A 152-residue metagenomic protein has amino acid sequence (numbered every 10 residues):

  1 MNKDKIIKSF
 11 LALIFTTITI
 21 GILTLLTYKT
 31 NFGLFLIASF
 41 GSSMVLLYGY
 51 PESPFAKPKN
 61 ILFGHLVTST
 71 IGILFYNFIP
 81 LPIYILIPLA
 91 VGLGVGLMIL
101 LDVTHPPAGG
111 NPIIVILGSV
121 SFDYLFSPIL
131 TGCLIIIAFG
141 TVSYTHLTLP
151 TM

Functional and structural regions predicted by a protein language model:
M1-L13: N-terminal membrane topogenic signal
F15-T19, L23, G41, V45 (+11 more regions): Alpha-helical transmembrane segments in multi-pass membrane proteins
I22-F32, E52-S53: Short, hydrophobic transmembrane alpha-helix segments
T30-F40, I83-L89: Structural signature of hydrophobic alpha-helical transmembrane segments
M44-P54, M98-L101: C-terminal ends of transmembrane helices
Y48-G49, I113-Y124: Interfacial segments of multi-pass membrane proteins
K59-V67, N111: Cytoplasmic-side transmembrane-helix entry/capping segments in multi-pass membrane proteins
T145-T151: Conserved small/polar residues in nucleotide/adenosyl-binding loops
